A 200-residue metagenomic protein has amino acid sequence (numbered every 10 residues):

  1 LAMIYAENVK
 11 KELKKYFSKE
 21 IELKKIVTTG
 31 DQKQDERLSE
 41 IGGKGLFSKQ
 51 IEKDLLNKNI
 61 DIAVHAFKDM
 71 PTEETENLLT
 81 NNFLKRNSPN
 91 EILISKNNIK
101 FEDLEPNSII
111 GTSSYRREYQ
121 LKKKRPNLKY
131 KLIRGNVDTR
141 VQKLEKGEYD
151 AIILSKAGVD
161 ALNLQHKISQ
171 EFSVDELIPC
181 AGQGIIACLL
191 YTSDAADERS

Functional and structural regions predicted by a protein language model:
L1-K68, T75-L78: N-terminal hydrophobic or amphipathic helices and topogenic motifs
E22-K25, L128-N136: Short beta-strand-to-loop elements that line the ligand-binding cleft of bilobed periplasmic-binding protein-like
I51-E52, R140-V141, Y149: Short, hydrophobic alpha-helical packing/hinge segments within bilobed ligand-binding/sensory domains
F67-E74, E145, A151-I168: A ligand-binding cleft/hinge motif common to bilobed small-molecule-binding domains
F67-K68, E76-L128: A conserved helix-loop-strand patch within extracytoplasmic ligand-binding domains of the periplasmic binding
L144, C188: Residue-level signal for inorganic ion chemistry
N163-A187: Anionic-ligand binding region
Y191-S200: Single conserved hydrophobic/aromatic residue that forms the stacking wall/gate of nucleotide- or nucleobase-binding
